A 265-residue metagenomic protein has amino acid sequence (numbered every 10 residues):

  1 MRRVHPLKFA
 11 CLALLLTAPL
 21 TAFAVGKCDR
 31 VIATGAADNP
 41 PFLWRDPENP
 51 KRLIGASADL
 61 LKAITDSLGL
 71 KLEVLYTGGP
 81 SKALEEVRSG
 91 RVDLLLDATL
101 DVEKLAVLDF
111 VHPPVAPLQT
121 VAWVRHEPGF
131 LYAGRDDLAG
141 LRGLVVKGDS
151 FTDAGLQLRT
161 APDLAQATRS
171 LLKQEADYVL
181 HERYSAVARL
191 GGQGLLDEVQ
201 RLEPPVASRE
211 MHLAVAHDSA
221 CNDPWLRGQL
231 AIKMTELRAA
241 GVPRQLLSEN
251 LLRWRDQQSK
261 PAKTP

Functional and structural regions predicted by a protein language model:
T17-A22: N-terminal signal peptide c-region/cleavage motif recognized by signal peptidases
V25-V107, N250: Extracytoplasmic small-molecule ligand-binding "clamshell" domains of the periplasmic binding protein/Venus flytrap
A36-D38, P117-V121, Q193-M234, R253-A262: Periplasmic-binding protein-like
W44-E48, L61-L70, P113-V115, R135-K173 (+1 more regions): Ligand-binding cleft/hinge of the Venus flytrap
G55-S67, E127-G129, K147-D149, A214-W254: Extended ligand-binding regions for polar small-molecule ligands
D66, Y76, S81-D93, A165-A188 (+1 more regions): Short helices/loops that flank or line small-molecule/ion binding pockets
A98-V107, Y178-S208: A ligand-binding cleft/hinge motif common to bilobed small-molecule-binding domains
V124-G143, P224: Flexible hinge/capping segments at coil-to-helix
